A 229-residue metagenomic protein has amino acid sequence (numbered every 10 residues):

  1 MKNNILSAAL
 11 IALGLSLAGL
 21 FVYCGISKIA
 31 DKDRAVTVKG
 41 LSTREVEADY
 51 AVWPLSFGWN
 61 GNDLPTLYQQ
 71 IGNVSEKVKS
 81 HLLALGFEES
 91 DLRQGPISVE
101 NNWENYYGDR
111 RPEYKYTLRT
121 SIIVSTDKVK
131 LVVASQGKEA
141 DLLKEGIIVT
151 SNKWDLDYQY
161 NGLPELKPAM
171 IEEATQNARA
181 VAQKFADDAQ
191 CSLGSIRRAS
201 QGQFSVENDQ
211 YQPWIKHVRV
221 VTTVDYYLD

Functional and structural regions predicted by a protein language model:
K2-A8, G14-D229: Short, charged, surface-exposed interaction patches
